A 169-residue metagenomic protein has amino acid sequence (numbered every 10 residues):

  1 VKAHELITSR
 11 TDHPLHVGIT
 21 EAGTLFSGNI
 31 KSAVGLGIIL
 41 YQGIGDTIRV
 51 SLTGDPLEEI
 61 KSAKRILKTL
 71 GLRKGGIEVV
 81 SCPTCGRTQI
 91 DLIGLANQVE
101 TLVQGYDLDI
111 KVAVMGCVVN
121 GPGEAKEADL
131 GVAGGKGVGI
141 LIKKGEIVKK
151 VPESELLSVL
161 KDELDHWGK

Functional and structural regions predicted by a protein language model:
V1-D107: Catalytic alpha/beta core domains of metabolic enzymes, predominantly
G18-I30, V112-N120, G134: Glycine-rich beta-to-alpha transition loops that act as phosphate-gripper elements at the mouths of alpha/beta enzyme
I19-T20, Q42, L52, C85 (+4 more regions): Fold-independent oxyanion-binding glycine-rich loops and adjacent beta-strand/coil segments at enzyme active sites
A22-G23, D55, R87, V119-N120 (+2 more regions): Short, glycine-/Ser/Thr-/acidic-enriched flexible segments
I39, C82, C117, A125 (+1 more regions): Conserved, mostly hydrophobic/aromatic
L95-K126: Hydrophobic alpha-helical bundle architecture
K136-I142, E146-G168: Beta-strand/loop-dominated core regions that host nucleotide or nucleotide-derived cofactor-binding catalytic loops
